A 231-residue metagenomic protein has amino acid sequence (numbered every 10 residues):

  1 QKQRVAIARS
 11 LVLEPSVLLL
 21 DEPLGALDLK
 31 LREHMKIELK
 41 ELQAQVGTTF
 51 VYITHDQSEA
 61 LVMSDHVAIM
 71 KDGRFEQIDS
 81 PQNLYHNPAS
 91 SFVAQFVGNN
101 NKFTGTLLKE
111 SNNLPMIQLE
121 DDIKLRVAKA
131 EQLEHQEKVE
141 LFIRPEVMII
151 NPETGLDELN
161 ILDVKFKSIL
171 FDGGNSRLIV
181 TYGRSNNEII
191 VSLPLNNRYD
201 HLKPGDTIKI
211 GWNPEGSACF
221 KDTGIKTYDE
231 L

Functional and structural regions predicted by a protein language model:
Q1-F92: ABC ATPase nucleotide-binding domains
K40, Q82-Y85, A94, E140 (+2 more regions): Solvent-exposed, non-membrane alpha-helical residues enriched in polar/charged side chains
H66, K102-F103, L162: Structural detector for hydrophobic anchor residues on beta-strands
N87-L108, L114-M116, F142: C-terminal boundary and immediately downstream tail of ABC-type ATPase nucleotide-binding domains
E110-L231: Non-catalytic connector elements of ABC transporters
